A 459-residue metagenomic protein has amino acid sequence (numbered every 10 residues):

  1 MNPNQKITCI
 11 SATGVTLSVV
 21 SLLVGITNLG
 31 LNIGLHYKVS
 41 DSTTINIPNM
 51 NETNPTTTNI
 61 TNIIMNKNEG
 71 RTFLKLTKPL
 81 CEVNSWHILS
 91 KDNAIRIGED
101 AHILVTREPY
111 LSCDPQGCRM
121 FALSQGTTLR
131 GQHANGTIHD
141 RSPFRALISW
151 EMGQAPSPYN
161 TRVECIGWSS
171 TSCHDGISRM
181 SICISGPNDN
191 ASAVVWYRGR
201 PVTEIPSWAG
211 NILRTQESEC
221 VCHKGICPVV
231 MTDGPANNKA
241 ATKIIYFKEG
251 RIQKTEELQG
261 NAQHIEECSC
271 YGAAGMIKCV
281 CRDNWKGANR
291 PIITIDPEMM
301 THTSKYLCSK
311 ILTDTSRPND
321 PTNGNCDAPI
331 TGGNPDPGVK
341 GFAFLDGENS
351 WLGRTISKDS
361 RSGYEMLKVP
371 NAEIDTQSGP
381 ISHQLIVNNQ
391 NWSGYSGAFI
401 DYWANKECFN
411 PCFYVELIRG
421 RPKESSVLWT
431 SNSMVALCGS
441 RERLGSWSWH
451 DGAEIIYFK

Functional and structural regions predicted by a protein language model:
N4-I7, S11-G14, S21, N28 (+1 more regions): Heptad-repeat coiled-coil amphipathic alpha-helices that mediate oligomerization/assembly
A12, L23, N49-T57, D189 (+3 more regions): Generic signature of intrinsically disordered, low-complexity, basic-rich segments and short cationic peptides
V19-I26, F121: Cleavable Sec-type N-terminal signal peptides
N68-R107, S112-I166, T171-Q216, V221-H264 (+3 more regions): Beta-rich carbohydrate-recognition and catalytic domains
K340-G341: Redox- and metal-dependent alpha/beta enzyme cores, enriched for Fe-S-associated oxidoreductases and cofactor-handling
